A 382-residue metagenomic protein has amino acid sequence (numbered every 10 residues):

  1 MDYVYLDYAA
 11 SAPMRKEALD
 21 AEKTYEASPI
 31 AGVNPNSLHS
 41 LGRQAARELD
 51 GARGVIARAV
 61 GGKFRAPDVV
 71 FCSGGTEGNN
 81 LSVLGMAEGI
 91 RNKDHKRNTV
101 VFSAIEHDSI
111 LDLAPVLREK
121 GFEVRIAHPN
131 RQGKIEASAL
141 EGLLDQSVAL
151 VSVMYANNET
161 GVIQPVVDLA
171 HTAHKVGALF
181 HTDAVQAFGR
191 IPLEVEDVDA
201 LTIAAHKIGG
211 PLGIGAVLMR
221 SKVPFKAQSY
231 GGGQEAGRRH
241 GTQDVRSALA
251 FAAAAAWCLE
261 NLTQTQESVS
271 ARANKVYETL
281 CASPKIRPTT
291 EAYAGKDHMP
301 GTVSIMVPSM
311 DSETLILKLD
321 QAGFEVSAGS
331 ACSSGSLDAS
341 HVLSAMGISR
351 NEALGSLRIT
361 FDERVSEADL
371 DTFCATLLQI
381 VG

Functional and structural regions predicted by a protein language model:
M1-G382: Pyridoxal 5′-phosphate
